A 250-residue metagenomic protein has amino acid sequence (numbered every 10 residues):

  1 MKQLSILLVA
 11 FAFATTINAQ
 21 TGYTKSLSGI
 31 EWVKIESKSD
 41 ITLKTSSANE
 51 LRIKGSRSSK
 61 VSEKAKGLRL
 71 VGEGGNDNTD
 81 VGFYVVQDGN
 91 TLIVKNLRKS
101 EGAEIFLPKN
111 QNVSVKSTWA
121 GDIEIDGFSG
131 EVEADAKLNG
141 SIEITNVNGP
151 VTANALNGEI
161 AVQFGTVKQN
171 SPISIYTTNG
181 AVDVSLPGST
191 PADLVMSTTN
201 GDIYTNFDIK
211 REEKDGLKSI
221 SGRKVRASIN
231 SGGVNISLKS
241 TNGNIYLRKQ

Functional and structural regions predicted by a protein language model:
M1-T24: Bacterial Sec-dependent N-terminal signal peptides
A19-E36, D40-T118, D126-E133, P150-T152 (+4 more regions): Acidic (Asp/Glu) and glycine-rich low-complexity loops/linkers that are typically intrinsically disordered
G121, G158, G180, G201 (+1 more regions): Hydrophobic lipid-interacting interfaces of membrane-associated proteins
D122-I123, A161-V162, D183-S185, L247: Beta-strand-rich extracellular passenger or scaffold domains
G140-S141, P150-T152, L156-V162: Histidine/lysine/aspartate-rich catalytic loop segments that bind and position anionic ligands
I142, I160, I203-Y204, I245-L247: Short loop/beta submotifs within extracellular cysteine-rich repeat domains
F164-T177, D183-P187: Flexible, glycine-rich surface segments
